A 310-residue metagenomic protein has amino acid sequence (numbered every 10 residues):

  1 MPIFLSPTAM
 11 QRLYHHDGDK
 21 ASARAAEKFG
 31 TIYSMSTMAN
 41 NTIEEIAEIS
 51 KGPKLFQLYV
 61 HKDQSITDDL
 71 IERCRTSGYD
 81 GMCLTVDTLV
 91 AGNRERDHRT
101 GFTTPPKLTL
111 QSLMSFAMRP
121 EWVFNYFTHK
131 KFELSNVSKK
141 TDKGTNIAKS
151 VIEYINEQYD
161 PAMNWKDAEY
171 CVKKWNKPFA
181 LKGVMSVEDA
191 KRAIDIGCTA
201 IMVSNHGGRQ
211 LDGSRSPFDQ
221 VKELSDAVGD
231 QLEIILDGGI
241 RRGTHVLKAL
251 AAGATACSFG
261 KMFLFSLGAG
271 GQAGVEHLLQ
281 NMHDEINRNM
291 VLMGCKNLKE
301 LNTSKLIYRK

Functional and structural regions predicted by a protein language model:
M1-D195, G207-Q210: Active-site entrance/lid segments in N-terminal catalytic domains of soluble metabolic enzymes
R24-F29, E48, D195-I196, S225-V228 (+1 more regions): Alpha-helix C-terminal capping segments
I32, D80, T199, T255 (+1 more regions): Short acidic/polar active-site loop segments enriched in Thr and Asp
E44, I194, T199-L236: Extended hydrophobic/aromatic segments used for targeting, binding, or gating
P53-L58, A200-N205, A256-G260: Short hydrophobic/aromatic-enriched beta-strand-loop microsegments
K54, F102-T103, T199-A200, V221 (+2 more regions): Short alpha-helix boundary/capping motifs
S138, S216-L236, I240-K310: Alpha/beta catalytic cores of nucleotide-metabolism and tRNA/nucleoside-modifying enzymes
A180-M185, M202, I235-L236, S258: Glycine-rich anion-binding loop/nest that anchors nucleotide
